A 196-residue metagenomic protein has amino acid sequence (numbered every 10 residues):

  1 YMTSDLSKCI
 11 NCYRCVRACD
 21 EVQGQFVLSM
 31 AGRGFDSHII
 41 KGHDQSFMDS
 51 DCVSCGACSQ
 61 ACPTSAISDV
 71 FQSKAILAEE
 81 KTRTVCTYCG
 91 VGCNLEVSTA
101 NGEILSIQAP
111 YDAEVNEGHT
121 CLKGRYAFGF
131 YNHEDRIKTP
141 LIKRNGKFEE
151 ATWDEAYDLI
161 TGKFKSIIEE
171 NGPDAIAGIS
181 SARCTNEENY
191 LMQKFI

Functional and structural regions predicted by a protein language model:
Y1-I196: N-terminal export/assembly segments and adjacent metallocofactor-ligating motifs of anaerobic energy-metabolism
